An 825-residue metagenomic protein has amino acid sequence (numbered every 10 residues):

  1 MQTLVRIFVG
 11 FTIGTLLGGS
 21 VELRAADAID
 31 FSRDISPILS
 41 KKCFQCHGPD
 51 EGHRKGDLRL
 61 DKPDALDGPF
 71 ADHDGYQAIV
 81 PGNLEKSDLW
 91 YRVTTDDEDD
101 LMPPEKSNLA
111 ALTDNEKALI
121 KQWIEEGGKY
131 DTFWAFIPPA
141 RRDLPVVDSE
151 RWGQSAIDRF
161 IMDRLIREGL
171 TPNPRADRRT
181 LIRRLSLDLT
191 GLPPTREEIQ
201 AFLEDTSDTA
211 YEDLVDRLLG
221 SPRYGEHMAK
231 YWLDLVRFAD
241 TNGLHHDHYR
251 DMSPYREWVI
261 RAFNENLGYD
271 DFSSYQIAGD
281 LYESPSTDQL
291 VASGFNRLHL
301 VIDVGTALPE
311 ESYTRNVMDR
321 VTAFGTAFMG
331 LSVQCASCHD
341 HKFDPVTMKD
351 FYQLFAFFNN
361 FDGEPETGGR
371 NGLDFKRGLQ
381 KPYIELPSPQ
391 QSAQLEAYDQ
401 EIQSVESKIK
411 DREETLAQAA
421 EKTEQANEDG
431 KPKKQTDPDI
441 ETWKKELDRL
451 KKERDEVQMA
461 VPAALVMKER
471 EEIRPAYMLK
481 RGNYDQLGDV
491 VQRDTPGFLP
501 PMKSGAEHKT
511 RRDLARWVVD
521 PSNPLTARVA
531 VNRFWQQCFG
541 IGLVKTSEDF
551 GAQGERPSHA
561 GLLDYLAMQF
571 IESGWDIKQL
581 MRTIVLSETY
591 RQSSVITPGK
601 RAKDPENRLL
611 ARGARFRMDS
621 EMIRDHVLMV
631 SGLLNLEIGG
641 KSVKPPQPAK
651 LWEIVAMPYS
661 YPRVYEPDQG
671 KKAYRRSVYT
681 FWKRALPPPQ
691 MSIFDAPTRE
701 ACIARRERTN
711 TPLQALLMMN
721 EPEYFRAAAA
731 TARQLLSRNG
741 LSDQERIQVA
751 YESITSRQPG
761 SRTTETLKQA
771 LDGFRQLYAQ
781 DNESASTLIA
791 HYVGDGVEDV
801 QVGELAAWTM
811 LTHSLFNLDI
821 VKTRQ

Functional and structural regions predicted by a protein language model:
M1-V5: N-terminal secretory signal peptides that target proteins for export/translocation
R6-S20: Bacterial N-terminal signal peptides
S20-P37, P104-S107, S312-G325, Q390-A393 (+1 more regions): Electrostatic cytochrome c docking/interface patches
A25-K121, E125-D163, R167, R179-R184 (+8 more regions): Solvent-exposed helix-loop boundary motif
L39, F328-Q334: Short metal-coordination and nucleic-acid-contact micro-motifs, chiefly zinc-binding Cys/His arrays
C43-C46, C335-H339: Short cysteine clusters
A111, D148-R184, D188-R223, R237-S286 (+9 more regions): Primarily short, surface-exposed interaction patches in extracytoplasmic proteins
